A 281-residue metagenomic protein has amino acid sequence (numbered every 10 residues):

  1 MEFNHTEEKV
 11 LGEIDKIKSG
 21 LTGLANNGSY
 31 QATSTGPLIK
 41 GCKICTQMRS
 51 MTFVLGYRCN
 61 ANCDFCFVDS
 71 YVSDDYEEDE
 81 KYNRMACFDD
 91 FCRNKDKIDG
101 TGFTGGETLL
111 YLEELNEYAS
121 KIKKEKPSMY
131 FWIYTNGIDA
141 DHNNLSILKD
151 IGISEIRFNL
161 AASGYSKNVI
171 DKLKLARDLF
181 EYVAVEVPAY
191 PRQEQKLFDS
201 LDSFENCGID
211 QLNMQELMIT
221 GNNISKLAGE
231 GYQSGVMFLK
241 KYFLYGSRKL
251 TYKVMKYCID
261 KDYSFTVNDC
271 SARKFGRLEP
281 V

Functional and structural regions predicted by a protein language model:
M1-T35: Radical SAM enzyme core and accessory elements
A25-Y30, K40-Y82: Canonical Radical SAM [4Fe-4S] cluster-binding loop centered on the CxxxCxxC motif and its immediate flanking residues
N27-K43, Q47, D64-F65, K97-G102 (+1 more regions): Conserved N-terminal glycine/acidic-rich loop preference
S70-Y82, D96-Y111, E125-A140, L148-V169 (+2 more regions): Core AdoMet radical
A86, D90, N143-N144: Short acidic active-site motifs
F91-D96, L148-G152, L173-D178, E205-N206: Acidic (Asp/Glu)-rich catalytic clusters
E113-S120, D141-L148, N168-L173, L197-S200: Distinct, well-ordered alpha-helical segments
I170-L278: Conserved C-terminal portion of the radical SAM core fold that forms the substrate/S-adenosylmethionine-binding
